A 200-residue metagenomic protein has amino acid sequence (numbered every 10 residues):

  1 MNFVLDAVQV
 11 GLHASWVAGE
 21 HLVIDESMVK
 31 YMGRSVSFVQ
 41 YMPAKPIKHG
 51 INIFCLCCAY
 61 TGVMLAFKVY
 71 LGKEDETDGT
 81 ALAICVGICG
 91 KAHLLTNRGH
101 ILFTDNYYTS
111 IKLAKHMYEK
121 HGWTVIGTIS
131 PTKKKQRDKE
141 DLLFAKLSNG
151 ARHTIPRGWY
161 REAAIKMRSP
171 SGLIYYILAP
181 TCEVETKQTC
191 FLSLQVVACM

Functional and structural regions predicted by a protein language model:
M1-M200: Acidic, contiguous segments within the catalytic cores of piggyBac-derived transposases
